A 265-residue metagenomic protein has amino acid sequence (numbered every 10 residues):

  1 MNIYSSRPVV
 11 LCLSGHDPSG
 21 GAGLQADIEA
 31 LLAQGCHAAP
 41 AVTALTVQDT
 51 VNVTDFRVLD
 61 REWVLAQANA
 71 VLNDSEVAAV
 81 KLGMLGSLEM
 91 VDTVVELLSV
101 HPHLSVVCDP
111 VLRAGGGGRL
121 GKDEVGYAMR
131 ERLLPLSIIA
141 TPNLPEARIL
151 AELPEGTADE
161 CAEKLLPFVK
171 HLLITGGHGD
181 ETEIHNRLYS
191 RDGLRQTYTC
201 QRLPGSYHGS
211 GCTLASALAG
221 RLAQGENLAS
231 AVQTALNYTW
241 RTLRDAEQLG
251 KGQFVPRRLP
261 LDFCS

Functional and structural regions predicted by a protein language model:
N2-C12, L24, I28-G115, L261-C264: Conserved N-terminal subdomain of the carbohydrate kinase-like
Y4-R7, V58, A229-S265: Charged C-terminal helix
C12-Q25, S216: N-terminal beta1-alpha1 ligand-phosphate binding loop
L13-S19, R195-H208: Short pre-catalytic strand/loop immediately N-terminal to key active-site residues, enriched for Gly-Thr
A30, R148-I149, G205-L228: Short, small-residue alpha-helix embedded
G35-A39, H103, L194-Q196, R221-L236: Phosphate-handling active-site elements
V91-D92, G116-E124, L150-A151: Glycine/threonine-rich flexible loop motifs
D123-R195: Conserved phosphate/ATP/ADP-binding segment of small-molecule kinases
